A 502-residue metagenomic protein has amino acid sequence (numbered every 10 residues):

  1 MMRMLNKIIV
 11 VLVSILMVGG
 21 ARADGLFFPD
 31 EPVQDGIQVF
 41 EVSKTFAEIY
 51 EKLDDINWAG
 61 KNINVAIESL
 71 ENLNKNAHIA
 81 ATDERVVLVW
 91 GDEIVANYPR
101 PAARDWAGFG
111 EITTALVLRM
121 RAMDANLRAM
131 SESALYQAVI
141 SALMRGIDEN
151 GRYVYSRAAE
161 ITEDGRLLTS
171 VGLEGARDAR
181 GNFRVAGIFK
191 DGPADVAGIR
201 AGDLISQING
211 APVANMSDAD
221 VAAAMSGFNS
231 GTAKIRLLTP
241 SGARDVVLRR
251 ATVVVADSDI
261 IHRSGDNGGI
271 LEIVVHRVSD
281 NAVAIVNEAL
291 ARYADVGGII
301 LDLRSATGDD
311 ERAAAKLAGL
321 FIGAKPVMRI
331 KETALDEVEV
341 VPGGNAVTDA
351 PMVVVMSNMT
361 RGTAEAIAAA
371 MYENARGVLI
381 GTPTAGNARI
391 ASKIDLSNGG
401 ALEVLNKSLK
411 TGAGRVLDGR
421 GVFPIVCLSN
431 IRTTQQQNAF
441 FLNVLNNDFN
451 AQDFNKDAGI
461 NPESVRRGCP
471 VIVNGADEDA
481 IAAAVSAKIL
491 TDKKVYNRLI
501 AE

Functional and structural regions predicted by a protein language model:
I9-M17: Bacterial N-terminal signal peptides
D24-P101: Cationic-aromatic interfacial patches
D24-Y50, I63-N64, V254, D259-E502: C-terminal "post-core" interaction segments
Y50-D54, V117-M120, A194-S217, I299-R304: Conserved PDZ fold ligand-binding element
G91-E111, A125, R166-Q207, A211-N215 (+2 more regions): PDZ/PDZ-like domain segments forming the peptide/carboxylate-binding groove, activating on the N-terminal beta-strands
A115-R166, F228, T232, P240: Interdomain regulatory linker/hinge segments that flank or connect interaction modules in polarity/junction/synaptic
G146, R184, S206, D220-I261 (+1 more regions): PDZ-domain C-terminal substructure recognizer with occasional recognition of PDZ-binding tails
D195, A201-R236, A284-N287, A313-K316 (+1 more regions): PDZ domains, with a preference for the canonical peptide-binding region formed by the helix
